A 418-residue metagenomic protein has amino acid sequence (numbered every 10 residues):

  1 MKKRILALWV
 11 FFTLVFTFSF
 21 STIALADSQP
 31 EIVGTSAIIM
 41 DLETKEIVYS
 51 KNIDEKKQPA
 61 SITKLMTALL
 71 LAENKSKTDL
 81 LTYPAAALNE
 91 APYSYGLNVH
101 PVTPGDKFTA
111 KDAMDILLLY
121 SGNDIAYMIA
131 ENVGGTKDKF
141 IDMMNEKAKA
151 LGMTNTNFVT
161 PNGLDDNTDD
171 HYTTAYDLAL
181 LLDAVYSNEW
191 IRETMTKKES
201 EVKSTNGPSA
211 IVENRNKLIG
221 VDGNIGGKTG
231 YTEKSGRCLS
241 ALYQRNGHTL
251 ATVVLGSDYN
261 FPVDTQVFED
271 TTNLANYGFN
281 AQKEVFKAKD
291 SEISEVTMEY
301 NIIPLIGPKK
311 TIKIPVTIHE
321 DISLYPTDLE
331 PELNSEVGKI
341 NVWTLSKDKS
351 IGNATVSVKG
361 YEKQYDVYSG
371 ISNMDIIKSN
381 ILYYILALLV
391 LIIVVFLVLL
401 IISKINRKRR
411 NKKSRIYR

Functional and structural regions predicted by a protein language model:
K2-A26, Y383-K404: Sec-dependent N-terminal signal peptides of Gram-positive bacterial secreted proteins and lipoproteins
K2-R4, P59, D106, A110 (+1 more regions): Structural motif marking the loop-to-transmembrane transition
L6, F12-V15, S19-S21, T44 (+5 more regions): Generic "edge-of-domain/loop-turn" microfeature
T17-F18, T78-D79, K137, K203-S204: A short hydrophobic/aromatic micro-motif that marks alpha-helical segments and, especially, helix-coil
A24-E189: Active-site-adjacent loops and short helices of periplasmic peptidoglycan-processing enzymes
M153-N157, D169-L391, F396-I416: Domain-terminus/edge residues, biased toward the C-terminal soluble/receptor-binding domains of extracytoplasmic
